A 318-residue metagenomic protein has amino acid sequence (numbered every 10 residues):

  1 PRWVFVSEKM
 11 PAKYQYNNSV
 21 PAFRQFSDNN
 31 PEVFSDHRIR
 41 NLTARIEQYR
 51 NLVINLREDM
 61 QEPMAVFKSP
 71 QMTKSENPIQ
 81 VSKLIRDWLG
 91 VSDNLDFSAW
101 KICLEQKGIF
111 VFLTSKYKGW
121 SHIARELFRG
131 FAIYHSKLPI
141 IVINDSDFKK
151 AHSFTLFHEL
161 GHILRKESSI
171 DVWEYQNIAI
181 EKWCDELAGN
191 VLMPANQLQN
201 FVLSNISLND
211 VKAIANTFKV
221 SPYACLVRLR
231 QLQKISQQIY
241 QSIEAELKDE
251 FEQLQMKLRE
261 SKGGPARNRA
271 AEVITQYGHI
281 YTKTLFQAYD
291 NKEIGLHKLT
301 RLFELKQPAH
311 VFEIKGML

Functional and structural regions predicted by a protein language model:
P1-L318: Active-site hotspot residues in diverse enzymes, especially metal/ion-binding acidic/histidine motifs
